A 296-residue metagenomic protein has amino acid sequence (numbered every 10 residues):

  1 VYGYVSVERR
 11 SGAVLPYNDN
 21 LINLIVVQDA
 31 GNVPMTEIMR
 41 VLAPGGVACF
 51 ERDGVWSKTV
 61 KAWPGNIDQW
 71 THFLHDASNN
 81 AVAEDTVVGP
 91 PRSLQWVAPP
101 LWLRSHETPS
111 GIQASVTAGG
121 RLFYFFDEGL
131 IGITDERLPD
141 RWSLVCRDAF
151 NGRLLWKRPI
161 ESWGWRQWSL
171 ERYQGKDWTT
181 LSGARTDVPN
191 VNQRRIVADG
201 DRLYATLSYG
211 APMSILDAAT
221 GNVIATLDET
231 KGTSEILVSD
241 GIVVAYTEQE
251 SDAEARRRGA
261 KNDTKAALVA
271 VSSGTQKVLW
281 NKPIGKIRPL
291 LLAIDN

Functional and structural regions predicted by a protein language model:
Y2-G12: Conserved SAM-binding strand-loop segment of SAM-dependent methyltransferases
A13-L24: A short acidic, Gly/Pro-enriched loop at the edge of an enzyme's catalytic core that lines a small-molecule cofactor
V33-G46: A short glycine-rich, Lys/Arg-flanked "PGG" loop and its adjoining helix->strand segment in the class I
G45-D53: Conserved beta-strand signature within the Rossmann-like core of class I S-adenosyl-L-methionine
W63, A149-N151, D217-T220, S272-T275: Short loop/turn segments that connect beta-strands within beta-propeller blades
D76-A77, A81-R104, L154-T186: Surface-exposed loop and turn segments in beta-propeller and other repeat-based domains that flank or scaffold
E107-S143, S169-M213, L227, K231-V269 (+1 more regions): Repeat-blade elements of multi-bladed beta-propeller folds
